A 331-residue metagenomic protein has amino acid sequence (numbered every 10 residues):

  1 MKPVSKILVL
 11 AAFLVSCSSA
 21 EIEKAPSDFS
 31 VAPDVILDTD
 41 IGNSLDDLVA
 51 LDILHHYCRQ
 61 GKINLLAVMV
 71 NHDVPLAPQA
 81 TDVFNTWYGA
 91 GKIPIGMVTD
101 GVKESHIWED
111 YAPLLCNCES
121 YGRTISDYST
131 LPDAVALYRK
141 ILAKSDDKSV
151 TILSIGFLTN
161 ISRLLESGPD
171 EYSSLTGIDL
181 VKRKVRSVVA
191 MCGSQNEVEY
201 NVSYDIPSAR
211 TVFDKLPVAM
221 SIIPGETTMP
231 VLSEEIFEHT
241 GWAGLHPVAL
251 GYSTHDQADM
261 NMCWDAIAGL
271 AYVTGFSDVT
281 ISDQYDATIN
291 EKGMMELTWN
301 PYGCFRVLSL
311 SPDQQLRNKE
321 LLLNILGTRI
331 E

Functional and structural regions predicted by a protein language model:
K2-L10: Sec-dependent signal peptide recognition, specifically the positively charged N-region followed immediately by
L10-S18: Hydrophobic h-region of N-terminal signal peptides that target proteins for export in Gram-negative bacteria
S18-E331: N-terminal acidic, glycine/proline-rich low-complexity segments
